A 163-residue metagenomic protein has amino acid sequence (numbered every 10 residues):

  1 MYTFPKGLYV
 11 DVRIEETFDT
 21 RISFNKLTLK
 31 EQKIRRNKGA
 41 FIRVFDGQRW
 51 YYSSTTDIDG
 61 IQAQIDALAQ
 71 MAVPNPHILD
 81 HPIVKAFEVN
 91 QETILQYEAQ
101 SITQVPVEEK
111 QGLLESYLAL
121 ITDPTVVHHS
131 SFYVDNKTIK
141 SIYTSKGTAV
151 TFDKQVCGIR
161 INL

Functional and structural regions predicted by a protein language model:
M1-R35: Acidic/polar, glycine-rich intrinsically disordered N-terminal extensions of enzymes
G7, N37-G39, K154-G158: A general secondary-structure signal for short beta-strands and their flanking turns/coil in non-transmembrane regions
L8-T20, A63-F152: Acidic low-complexity segments
D11, F41, R160: Conserved beta-strand and immediately adjacent loop positions that scaffold enzyme active sites
I22-P76: N-terminal alpha-helical targeting/anchoring segments
K33-R35, R43, I142, V150-Q155: Solvent-exposed alpha-helices and their adjacent loops that cap or buttress functional pockets in soluble metabolic
G147-L163: Flexible glycine-/small-residue-enriched beta->alpha junction loops that bind anionic phosphate/pyrophosphate groups
